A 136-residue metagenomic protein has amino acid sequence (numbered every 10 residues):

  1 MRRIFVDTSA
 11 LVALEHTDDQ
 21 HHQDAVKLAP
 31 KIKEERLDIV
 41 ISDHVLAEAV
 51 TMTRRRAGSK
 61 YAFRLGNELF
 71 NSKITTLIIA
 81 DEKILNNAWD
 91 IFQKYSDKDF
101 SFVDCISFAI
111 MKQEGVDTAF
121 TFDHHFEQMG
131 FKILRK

Functional and structural regions predicted by a protein language model:
M1-I41, R54-G66, R135: Short, well-structured N-terminal submotif of metal-dependent ribonuclease cores
V6, V40-I41, I79, F102 (+1 more regions): Short beta-strand scaffold positions
L69-E82, Y95-D97, F126-K136: Short acidic, glycine/proline-enriched helix-loop-strand junctions
T76-D117: Active-site neighborhoods of divalent-metal-dependent phosphate/nucleic-acid chemistry enzymes
F108-A109, Q113-K136: Acidic, PIN/NYN-like endoribonuclease modules and their adjacent C-terminal/linker elements
